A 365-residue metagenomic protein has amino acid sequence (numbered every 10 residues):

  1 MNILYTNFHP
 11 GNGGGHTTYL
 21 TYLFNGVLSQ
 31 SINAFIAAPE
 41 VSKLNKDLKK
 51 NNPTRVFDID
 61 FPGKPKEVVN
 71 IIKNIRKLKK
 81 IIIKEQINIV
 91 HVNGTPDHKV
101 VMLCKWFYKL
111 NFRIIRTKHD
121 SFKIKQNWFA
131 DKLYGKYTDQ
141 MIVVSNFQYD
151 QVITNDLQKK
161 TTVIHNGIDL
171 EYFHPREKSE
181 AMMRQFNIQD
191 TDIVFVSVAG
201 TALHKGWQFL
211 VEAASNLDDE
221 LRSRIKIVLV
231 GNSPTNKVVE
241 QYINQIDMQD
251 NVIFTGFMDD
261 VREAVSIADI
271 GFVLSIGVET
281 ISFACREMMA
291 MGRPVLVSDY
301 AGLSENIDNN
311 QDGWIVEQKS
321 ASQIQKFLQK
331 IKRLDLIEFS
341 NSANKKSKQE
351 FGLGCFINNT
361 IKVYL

Functional and structural regions predicted by a protein language model:
Y5-G13, T17-Y19, L23-N70, T161 (+1 more regions): N-terminal strand-loop element at the rim of the active site of nucleotide-sugar-dependent glycosyltransferases
G14-Y22, I193, S197-N216, I227 (+2 more regions): A conserved mid-protein helix/loop that constitutes part of the nucleotide-sugar donor-binding site
A37, P294-V297, I307: Short hydrophobic beta-strand element within catalytic cores of glycosyltransferases and related nucleotide-activated
V92-H98, K118: Short His-centered aromatic/hydrophobic patch
F112-I142, N155: A conserved, positively charged/aromatic
F147, G167: Carbohydrate-associated surface elements
T235-V238, Q249-M258, A264, W314-I315: Active-site donor-binding acidic/aromatic loop of nucleotide-activated sugar and phosphosugar transferases involved
N309-N310, W314-A321, K330-D335: Conserved acidic donor-binding segment of nucleotide-sugar-dependent glycosyltransferases
